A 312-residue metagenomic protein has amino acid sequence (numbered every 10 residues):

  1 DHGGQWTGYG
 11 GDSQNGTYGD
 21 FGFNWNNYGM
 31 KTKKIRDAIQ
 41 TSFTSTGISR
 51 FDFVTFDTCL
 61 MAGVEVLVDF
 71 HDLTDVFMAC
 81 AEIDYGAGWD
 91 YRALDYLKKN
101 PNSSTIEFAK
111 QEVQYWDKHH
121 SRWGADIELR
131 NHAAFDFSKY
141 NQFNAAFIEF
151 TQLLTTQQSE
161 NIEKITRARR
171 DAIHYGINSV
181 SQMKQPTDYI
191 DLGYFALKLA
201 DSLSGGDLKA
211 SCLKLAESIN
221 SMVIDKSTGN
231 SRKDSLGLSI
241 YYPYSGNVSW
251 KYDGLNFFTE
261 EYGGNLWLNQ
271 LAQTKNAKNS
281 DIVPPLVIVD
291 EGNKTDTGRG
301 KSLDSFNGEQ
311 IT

Functional and structural regions predicted by a protein language model:
D1-W6: Active-site groove signature of glycoside hydrolases
G8-T312: Terminal, contiguous helix-loop blocks that mediate binding/assembly
